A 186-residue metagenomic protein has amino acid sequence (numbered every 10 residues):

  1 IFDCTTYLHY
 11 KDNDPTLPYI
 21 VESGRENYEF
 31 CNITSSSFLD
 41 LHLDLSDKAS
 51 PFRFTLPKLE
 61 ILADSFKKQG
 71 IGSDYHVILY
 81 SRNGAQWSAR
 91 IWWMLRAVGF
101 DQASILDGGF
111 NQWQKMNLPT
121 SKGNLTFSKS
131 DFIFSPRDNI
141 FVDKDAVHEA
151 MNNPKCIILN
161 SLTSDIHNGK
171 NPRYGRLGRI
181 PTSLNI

Functional and structural regions predicted by a protein language model:
I1-I186: Cytosolic catalytic domains that perform sulfur/thiol-centered chemistry
